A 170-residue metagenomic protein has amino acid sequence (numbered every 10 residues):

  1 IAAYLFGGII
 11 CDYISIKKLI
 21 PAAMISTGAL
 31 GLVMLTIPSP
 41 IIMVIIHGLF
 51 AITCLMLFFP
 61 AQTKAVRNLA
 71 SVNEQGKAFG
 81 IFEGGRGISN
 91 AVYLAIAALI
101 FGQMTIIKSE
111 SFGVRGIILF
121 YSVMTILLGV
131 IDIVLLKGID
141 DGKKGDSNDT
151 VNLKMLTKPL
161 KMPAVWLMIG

Functional and structural regions predicted by a protein language model:
I1-I9: Central cavity-lining transmembrane alpha-helices of secondary-active solute carriers, predominantly the Major
K17-I20: Primarily marks hydrophobic transmembrane alpha-helices of the MFS/SLC 12-helix fold
I25-S39: C-terminal ends and interior cores of transmembrane alpha-helices in multi-pass membrane transporters/permeases
L30, I41-L57: Hydrophobic core of transmembrane alpha-helices in multi-pass small-molecule transporters, especially MFS/SLC-type
M56-S71: Intracellular juxtamembrane helix-capping segments at the cytosolic ends of symmetry-related transmembrane helices
G76-G102: Glycine-rich segments within core transmembrane alpha-helices of 12-TM secondary carriers
S122-K144: C-terminal membrane-cytosol helix-exit motif in multi-pass small-molecule transporters
I139-L167: Juxtamembrane intracellular "pre-TM" segments in multi-pass secondary transporters
